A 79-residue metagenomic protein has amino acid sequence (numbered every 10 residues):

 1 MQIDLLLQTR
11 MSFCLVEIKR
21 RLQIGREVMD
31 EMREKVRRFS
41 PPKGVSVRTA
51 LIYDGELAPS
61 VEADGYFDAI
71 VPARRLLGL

Functional and structural regions predicted by a protein language model:
M1-L79: A cross-kingdom feature that marks ATP-driven nucleic-acid transaction machinery
